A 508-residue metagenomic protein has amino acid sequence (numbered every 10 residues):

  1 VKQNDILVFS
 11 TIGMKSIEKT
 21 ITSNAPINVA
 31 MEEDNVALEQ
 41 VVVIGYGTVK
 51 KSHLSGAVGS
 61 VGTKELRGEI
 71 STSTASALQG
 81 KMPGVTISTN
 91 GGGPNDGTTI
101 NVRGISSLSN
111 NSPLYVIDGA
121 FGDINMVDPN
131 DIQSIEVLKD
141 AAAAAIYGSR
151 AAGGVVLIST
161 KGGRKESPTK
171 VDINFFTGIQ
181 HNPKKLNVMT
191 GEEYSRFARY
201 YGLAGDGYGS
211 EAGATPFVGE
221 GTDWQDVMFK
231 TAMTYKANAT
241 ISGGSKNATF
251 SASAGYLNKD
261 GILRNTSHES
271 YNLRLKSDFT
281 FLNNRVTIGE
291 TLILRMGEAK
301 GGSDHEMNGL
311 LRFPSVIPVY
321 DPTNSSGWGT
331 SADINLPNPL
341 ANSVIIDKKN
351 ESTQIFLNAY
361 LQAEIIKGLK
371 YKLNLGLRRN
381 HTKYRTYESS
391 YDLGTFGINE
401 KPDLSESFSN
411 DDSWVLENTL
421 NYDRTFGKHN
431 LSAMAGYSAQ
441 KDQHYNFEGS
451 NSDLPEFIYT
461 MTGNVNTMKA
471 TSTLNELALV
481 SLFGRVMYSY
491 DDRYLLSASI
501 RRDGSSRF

Functional and structural regions predicted by a protein language model:
V1-F281, V286-G289, I293, F356: Short, small/polar-rich motifs associated with maturation and membrane association, primarily at protein termini
G93, K165-G221, I262-H268, N272-F356 (+1 more regions): Surface-exposed loop/interface segments of Gram-negative outer-membrane beta-barrel transport/assembly proteins
T160, A239-G243, L275-F279, L357-A363 (+3 more regions): Residues on the lipid-exposed face of transmembrane beta-strands in outer-membrane beta-barrel proteins
G162, G244-N247, F281-N283, A363-L369 (+2 more regions): Outer-membrane beta-barrel strand-turn architecture
N238, V415, S481-R485, R493-L495: Short glycine-rich loop/turn motifs
S505-S506: Active-site beta-strand/loop architecture of penicillin-binding DD-peptidases
